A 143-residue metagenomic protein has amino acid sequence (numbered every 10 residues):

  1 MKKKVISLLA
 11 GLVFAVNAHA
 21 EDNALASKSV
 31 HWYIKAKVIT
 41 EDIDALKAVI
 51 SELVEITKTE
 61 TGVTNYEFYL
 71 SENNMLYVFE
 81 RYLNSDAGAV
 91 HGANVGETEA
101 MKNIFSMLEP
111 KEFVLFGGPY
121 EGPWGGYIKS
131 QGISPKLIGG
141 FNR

Functional and structural regions predicted by a protein language model:
M1-K2, A15: Generic N-terminal leader/processing signal
K2-L8: Sec-dependent signal peptide recognition, specifically the positively charged N-region followed immediately by
A10-A18: Hydrophobic h-region of N-terminal signal peptides that target proteins for export in Gram-negative bacteria
H19-N65, Y69-L76, L83-A93, S106-R143: Short S/T/G/P-rich N-terminal loop/turn motif that feeds into the first structured element of a domain
A100-I104: Amphipathic alpha-helical coiled-coil segments
